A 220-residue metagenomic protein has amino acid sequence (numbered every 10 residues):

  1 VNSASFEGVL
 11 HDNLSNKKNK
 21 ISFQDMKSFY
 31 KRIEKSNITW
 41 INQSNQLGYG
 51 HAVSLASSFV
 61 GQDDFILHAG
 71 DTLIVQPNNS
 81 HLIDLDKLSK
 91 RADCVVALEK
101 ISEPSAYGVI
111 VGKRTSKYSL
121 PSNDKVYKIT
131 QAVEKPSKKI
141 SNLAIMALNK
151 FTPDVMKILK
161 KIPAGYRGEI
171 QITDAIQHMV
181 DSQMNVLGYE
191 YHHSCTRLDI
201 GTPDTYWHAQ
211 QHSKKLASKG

Functional and structural regions predicted by a protein language model:
V1-L67, V75: Conserved N-terminal catalytic core of the sugar/cofactor nucleotidyltransferase
K35-N37, G61-D64, K90-C94, A106 (+1 more regions): Short coil/turn connectors at secondary-structure junctions
N45-Y49, S102-S105, K138-K139, C195-L198: A short acidic, often aromatic-flanked loop/helix-cap motif at beta-alpha or helix-coil junctions that lines enzyme
A56, D71, I110, T152: Residue-level signal for inorganic ion chemistry
I66, D86, S116-R197, P203-G220: Catalytic-core segments of class I nucleotidyltransferases/pyrophosphorylases that form NMP-activated intermediates
D71-T72, P203: Active-site metal-binding loops of divalent metal-dependent hydrolases
L73-Y107: Conserved donor-nucleotide/metal-binding helix-loop-beta segment in metal-dependent transferases, i.e., the alpha-helix
V95, S102-P104, V109-Y118, Y127 (+1 more regions): Ligand/cofactor pocket segment of small-molecule handling proteins
